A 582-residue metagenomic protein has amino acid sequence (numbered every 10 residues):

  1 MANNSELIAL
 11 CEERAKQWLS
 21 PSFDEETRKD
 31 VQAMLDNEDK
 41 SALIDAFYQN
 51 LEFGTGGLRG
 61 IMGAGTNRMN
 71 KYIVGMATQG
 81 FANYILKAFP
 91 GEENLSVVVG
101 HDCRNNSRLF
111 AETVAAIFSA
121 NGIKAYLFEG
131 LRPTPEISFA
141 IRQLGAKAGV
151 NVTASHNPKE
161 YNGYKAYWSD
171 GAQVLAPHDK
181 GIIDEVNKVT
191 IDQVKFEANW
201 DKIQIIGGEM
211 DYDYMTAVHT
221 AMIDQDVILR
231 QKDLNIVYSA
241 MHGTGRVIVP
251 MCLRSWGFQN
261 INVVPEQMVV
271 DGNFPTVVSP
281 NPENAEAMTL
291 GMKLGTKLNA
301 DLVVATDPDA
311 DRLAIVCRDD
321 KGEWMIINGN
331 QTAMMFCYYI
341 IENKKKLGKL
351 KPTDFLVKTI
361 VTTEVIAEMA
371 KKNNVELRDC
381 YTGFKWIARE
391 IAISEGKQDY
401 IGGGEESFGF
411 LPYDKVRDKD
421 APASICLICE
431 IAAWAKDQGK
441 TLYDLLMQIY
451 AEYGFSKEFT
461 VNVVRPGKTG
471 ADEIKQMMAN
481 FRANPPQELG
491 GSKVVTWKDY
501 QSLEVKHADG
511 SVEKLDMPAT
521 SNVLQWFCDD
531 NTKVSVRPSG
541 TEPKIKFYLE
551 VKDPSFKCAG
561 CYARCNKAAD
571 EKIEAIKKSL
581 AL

Functional and structural regions predicted by a protein language model:
E6-V114, W200, Q204-I236, T244: An N-terminal, well-structured beta->alpha segment
W18-S22, E26, A42-L51, N162-T289 (+1 more regions): Gly/Ser/Thr-enriched, mixed-charge loops and adjacent short helices that form phosphate/oxyanion-binding elements
F47-N67, A154-N157, A240-I248, C252 (+4 more regions): Conserved phosphate/anionic-ligand binding catalytic regions in large, soluble enzymes, centered on
V98-Y161, G257-I315: N-terminal small/polar loop signature for handling phosphorylated ligands or for N-terminal nucleophile
R108-T113, S138-R142, E160-A166, K195 (+9 more regions): Short acidic, glycine/serine/threonine-rich loops at helix termini
Y167-F196, N330-D354, K358-A367, A421: Glycine-rich phosphate-binding loop plus the immediately following alpha-helix
T296, A300-L302, E323-M325, N343-R537 (+3 more regions): Phosphate-binding and adjacent anionic-ligand microenvironments
